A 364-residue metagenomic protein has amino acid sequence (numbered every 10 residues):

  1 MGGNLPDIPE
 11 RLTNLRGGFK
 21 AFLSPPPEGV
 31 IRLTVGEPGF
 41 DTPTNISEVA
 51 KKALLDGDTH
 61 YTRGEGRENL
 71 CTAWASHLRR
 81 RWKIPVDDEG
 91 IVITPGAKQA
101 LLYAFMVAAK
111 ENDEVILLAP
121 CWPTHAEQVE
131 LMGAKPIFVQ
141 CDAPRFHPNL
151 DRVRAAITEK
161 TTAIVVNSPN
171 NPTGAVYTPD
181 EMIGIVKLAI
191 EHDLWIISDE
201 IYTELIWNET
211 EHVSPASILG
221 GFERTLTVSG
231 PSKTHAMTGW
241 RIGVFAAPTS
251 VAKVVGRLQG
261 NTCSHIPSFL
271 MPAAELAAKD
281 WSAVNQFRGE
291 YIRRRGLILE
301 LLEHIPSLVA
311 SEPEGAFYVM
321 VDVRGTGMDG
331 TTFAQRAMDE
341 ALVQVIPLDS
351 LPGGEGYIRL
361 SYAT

Functional and structural regions predicted by a protein language model:
M1-R11, P25-I31, E37-K52, N69 (+1 more regions): PLP-dependent class I/II
R16-P27: An N-terminal-biased, well-structured beta-alpha scaffold segment characteristic of Rossmann-like dinucleotide-binding
G57-H60, A73-R80: Glycine-rich loop-to-alpha-helix module at the N-terminal edge of alpha/beta enzyme cores
H60-T62, N285: Short, surface-exposed loop/turn segments at secondary-structure junctions
E65-G66: Short beta-strand to alpha-helix junction loop
